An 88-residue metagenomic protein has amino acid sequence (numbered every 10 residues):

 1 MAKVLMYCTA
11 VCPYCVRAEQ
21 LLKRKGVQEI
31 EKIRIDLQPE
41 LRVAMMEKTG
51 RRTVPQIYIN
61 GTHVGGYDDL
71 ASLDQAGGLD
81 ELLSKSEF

Functional and structural regions predicted by a protein language model:
M1-E29: Local sequence-structure signature of Cys/Sec-based thiol-disulfide redox active-site neighborhoods
P13-Y14, E40, G65: Short alpha-helical
K25, E47, D80: Chalcogenol-based redox active-site neighborhoods
Q28-R42: Thiol-based oxidoreductase modules, predominantly thioredoxin-like and allied folds used for disulfide exchange
E47-T53: Thiol/disulfide oxidoreductase modules built on the thioredoxin-like
I59-E87: Non-catalytic, surface beta->alpha helical segment in thiol-disulfide oxidoreductase systems
